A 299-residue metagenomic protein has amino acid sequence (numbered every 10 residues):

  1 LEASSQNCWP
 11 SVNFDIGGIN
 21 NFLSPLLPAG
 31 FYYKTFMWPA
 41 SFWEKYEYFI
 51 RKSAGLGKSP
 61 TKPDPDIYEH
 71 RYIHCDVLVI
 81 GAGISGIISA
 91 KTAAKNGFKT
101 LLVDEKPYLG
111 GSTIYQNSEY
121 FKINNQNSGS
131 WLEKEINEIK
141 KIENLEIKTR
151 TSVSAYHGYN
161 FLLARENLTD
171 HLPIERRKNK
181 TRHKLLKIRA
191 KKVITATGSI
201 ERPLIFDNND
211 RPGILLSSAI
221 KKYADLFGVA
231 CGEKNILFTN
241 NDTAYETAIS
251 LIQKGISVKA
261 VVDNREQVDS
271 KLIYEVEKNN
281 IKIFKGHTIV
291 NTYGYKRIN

Functional and structural regions predicted by a protein language model:
L1-I80, L132-K234: FAD-binding core/adjacent interface of flavoenzyme oxidoreductases
L1-P25, D242, S250, I256-V261 (+3 more regions): An anion/pyrophosphate-binding glycine-rich loop and adjacent beta-alpha core in soluble alpha-beta enzymes
Y72-L101, T247-I252: N-terminal Rossmann-like FAD-binding beta1-loop-alpha1 element of flavoenzymes
V79, G83-S85, Y108, S199-E201 (+1 more regions): Residue-level detector of alpha-helix initiation sites
K95-I114, A260-E266: Glycine-rich FAD pyrophosphate-binding loop
L102-D104, K148-T149, I194-A196, L215-L216 (+3 more regions): General beta-strand structural signal in soluble alpha/beta enzymes
P107-W131, L204-N208, S270-L272: Conserved N-terminal glycine-rich FAD pyrophosphate-binding loop of Rossmann-like flavoproteins
W131-R177, I188, Y245, I252-N299: A Rossmann-like FAD-binding core segment of flavoenzymes
